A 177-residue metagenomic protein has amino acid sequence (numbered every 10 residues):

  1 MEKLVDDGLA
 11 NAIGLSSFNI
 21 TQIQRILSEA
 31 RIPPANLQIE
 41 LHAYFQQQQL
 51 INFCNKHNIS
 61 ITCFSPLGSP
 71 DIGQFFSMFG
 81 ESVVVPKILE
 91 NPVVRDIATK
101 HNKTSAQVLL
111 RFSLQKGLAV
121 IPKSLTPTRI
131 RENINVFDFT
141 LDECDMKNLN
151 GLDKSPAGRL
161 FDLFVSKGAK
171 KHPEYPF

Functional and structural regions predicted by a protein language model:
M1-F177: Beta/alpha (TIM)-barrel catalytic core signal, keyed to glycine-rich beta->alpha loops juxtaposed to Asp/Glu that bind
